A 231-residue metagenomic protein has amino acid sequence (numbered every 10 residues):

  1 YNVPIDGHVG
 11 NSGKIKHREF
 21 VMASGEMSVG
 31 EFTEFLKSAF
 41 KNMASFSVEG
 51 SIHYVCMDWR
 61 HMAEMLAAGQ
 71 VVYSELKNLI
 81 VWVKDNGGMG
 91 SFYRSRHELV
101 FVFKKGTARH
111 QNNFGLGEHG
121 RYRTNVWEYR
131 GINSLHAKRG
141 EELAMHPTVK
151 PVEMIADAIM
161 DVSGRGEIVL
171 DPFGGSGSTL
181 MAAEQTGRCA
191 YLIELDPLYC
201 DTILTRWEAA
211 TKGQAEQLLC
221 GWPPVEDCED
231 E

Functional and structural regions predicted by a protein language model:
Y1-C200: Core catalytic lobe of class I
L204-E231: S-adenosyl-L-methionine
